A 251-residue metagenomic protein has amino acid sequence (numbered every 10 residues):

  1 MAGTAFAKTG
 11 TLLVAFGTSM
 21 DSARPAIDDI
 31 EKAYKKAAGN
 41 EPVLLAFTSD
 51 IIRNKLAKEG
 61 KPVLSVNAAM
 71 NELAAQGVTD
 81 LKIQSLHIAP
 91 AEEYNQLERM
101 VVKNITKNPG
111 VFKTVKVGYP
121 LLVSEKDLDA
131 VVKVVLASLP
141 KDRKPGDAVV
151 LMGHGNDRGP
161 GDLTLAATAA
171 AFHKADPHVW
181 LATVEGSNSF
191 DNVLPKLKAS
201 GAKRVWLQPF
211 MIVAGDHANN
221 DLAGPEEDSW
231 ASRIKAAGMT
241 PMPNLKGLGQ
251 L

Functional and structural regions predicted by a protein language model:
T4-Q208, I212-L251: Extended amphipathic ligand-handling, pore-lining, and cofactor/metal-binding catalytic surfaces
